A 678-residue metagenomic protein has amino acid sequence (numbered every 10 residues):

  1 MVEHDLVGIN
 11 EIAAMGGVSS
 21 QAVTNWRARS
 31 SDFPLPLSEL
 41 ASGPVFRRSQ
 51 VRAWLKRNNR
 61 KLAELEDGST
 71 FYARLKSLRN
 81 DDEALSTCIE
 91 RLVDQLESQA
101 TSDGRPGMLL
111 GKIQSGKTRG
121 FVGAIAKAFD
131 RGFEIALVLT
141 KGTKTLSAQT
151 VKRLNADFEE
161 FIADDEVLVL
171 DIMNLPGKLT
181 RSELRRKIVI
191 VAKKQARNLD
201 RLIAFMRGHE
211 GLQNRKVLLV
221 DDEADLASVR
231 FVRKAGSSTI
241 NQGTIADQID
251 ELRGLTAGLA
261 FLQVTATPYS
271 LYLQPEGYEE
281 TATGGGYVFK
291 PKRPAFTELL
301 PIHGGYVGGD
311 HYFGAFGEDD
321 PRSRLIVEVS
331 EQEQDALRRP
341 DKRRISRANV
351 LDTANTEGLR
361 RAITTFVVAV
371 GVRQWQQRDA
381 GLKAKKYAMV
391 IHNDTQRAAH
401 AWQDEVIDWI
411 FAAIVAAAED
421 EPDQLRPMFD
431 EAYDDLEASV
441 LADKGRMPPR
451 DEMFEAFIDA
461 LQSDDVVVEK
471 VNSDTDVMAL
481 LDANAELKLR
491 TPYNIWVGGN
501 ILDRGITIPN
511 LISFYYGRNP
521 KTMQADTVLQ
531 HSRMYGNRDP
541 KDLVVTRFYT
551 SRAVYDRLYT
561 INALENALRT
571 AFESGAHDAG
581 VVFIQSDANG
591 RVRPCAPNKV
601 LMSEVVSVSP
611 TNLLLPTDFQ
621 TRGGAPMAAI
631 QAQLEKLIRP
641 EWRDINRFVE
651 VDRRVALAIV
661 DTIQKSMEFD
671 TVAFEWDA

Functional and structural regions predicted by a protein language model:
M1-V23: Polyanion-binding surface elements
G17-P44: Major-groove DNA-recognition helix of helix-turn-helix-type DNA-binding domains
R48-A63: A short, Lys/Arg-enriched interface patch at domain edges and termini
E134-F158: Conserved Walker A/P-loop ATP-binding site and its immediately adjacent core in helicase/helicase-like ATPase domains
V151, E160-A163, V167, K216-L219 (+4 more regions): Conserved C-terminal RecA-like helicase domain
L170-V220, S228-E251, G499: Conserved RecA-like ASCE ATPase "motif II neighborhood" in helicase/translocase motors
R215-V217, D221, F231-Q376, A388-V390 (+1 more regions): Conserved P-loop NTPase catalytic core
F316, D320-Q424, V440, Y535-V544 (+1 more regions): C-terminal helicase lobe and adjacent C-terminal extensions/tails of nucleic-acid helicase motors
